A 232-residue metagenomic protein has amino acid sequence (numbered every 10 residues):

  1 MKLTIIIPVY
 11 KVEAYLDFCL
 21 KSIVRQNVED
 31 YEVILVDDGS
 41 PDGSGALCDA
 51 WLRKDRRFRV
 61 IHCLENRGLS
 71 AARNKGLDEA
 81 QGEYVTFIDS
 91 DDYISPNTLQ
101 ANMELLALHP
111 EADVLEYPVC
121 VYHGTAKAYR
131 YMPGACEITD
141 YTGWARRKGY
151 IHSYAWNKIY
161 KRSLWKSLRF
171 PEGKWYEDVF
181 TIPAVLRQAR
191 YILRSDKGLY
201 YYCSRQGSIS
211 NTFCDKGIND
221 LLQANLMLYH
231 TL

Functional and structural regions predicted by a protein language model:
M1-L226, H230: Nucleotide-sugar donor-binding/catalytic module of glycosyltransferases that assemble extracellular/cell-envelope
